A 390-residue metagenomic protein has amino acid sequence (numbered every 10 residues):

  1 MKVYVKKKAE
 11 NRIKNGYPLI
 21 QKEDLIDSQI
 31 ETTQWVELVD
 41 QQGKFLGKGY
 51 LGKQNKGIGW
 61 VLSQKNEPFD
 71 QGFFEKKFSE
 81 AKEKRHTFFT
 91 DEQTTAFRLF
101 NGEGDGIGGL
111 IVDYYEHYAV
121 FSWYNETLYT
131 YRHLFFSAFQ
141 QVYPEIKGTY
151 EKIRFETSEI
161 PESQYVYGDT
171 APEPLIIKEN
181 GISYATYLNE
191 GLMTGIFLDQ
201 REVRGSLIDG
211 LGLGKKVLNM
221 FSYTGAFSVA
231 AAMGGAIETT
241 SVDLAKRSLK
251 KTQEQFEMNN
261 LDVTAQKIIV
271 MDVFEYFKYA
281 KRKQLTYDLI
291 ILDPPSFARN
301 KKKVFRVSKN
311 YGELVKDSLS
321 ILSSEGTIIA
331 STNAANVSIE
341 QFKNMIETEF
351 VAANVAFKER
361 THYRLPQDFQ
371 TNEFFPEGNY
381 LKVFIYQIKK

Functional and structural regions predicted by a protein language model:
M1-L110: Non-catalytic accessory regions of SAM-dependent methyltransferases
F100-D113, Y129-F197, G205, N379: Non-catalytic substrate-recognition/targeting regions of SAM-dependent transferases
G214-Y223: Conserved class I S-adenosyl-L-methionine
T224-A236: Conserved SAM-binding loop of SAM-dependent methyltransferases across substrates and taxa, primarily the Class I
E238-D243: Conserved SAM-binding motif I beta-strand of class I
R247-I291: S-adenosyl-L-methionine
V273-E349: S-adenosylmethionine
T327-K390: C-terminal catalytic and target-recognition region of SAM-dependent MTase-like enzymes, primarily methyltransferases
